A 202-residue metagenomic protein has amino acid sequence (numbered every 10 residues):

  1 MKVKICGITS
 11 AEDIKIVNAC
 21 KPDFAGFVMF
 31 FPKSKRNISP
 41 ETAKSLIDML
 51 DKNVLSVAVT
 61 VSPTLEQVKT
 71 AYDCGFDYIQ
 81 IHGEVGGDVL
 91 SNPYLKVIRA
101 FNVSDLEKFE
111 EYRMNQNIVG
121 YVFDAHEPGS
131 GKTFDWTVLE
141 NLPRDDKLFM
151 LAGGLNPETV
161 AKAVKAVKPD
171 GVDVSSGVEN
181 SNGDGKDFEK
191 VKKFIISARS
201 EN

Functional and structural regions predicted by a protein language model:
M1-N202: Conserved N-terminal beta1-alpha1 strand-loop-helix module at the mouth
